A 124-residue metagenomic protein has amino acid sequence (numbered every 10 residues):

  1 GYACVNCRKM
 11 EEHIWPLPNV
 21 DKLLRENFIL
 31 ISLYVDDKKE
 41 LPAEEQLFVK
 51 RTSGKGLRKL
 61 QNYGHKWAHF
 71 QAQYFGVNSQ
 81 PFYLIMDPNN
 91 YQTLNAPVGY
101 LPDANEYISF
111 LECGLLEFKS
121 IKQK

Functional and structural regions predicted by a protein language model:
G1-A3, S79: Short pre-active-site segment immediately N-terminal to redox-active cysteine/selenocysteine motifs in thiol-based
C4, K38, Y91: Surface-exposed, flexible loop/turn segments at secondary-structure boundaries
C4-R8, Y83: The canonical Cys-X-X-Cys-His
E11-Y34: Conserved helix-turn-beta segment immediately C-terminal to the redox Cys motif in thioredoxin-like folds
E12-P16, V20, R51-K122: Non-catalytic, surface beta->alpha helical segment in thiol-disulfide oxidoreductase systems
I29-S32, D36-E45: Acidic, glycine-rich loop-and-strand cores that form catalytic or ligand-binding grooves in diverse globular domains
E45-R51: Short, surface-exposed loop/helix-turn segments at secondary-structure junctions that function as lids/hinges flanking
